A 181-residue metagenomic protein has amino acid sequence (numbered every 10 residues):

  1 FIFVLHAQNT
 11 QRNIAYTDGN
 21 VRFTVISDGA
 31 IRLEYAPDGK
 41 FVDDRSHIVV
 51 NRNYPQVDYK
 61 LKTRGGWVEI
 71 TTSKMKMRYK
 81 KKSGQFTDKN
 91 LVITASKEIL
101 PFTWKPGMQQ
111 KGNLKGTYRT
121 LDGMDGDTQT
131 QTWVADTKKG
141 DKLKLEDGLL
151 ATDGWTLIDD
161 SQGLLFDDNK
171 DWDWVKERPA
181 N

Functional and structural regions predicted by a protein language model:
F1-Q11: Bacterial Sec-dependent N-terminal signal peptides
T10, A15-T17, N53-P55, K62-R64 (+1 more regions): Residues that act as N-cap/strand-start positions at coil-to-secondary-structure junctions
T10-R12, G19-V21, V134-A135, K144-E146: Generic recognition of flexible, low-complexity loop/linker segments
Q11-Y35: Mature N-terminal segment immediately following signal peptide/propeptide cleavage in secreted/periplasmic
I26-G65: A low-complexity, Ser/Thr/Gly/Pro-enriched, surface-exposed linker/loop concept that marks segments flanking
T63-N181: Catalytic and substrate-binding clefts that recognize carbohydrates or anionic sugar/phosphate headgroups
